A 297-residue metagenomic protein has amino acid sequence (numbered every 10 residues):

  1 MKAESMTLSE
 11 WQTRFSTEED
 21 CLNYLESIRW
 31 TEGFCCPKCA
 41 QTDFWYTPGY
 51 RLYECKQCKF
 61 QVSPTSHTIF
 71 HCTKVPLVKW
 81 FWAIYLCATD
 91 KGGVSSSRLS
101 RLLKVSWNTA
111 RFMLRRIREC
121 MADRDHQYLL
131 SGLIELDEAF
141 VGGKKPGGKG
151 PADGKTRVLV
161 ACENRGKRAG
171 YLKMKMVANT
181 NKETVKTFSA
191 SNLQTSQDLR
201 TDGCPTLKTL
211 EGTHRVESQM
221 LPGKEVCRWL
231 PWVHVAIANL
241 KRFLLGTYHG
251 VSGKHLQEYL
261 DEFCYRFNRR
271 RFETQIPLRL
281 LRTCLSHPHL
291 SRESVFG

Functional and structural regions predicted by a protein language model:
M1-G297: Residue-level recognition of single "structural anchor" positions that define or cap local secondary structure
